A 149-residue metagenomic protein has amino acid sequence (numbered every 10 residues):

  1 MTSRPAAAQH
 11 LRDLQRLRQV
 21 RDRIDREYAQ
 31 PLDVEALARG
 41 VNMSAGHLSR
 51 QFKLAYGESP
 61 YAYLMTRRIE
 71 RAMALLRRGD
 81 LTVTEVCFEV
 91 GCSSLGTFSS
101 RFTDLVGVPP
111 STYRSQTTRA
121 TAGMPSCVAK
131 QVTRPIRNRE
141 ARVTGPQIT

Functional and structural regions predicted by a protein language model:
M1-H47, L54, S59, R71-T149: Alpha-helical bundle regulatory/interaction domains
A62-L64: Short, basic-rich loop-to-helix N-cap that marks the start of a DNA-contacting helix
